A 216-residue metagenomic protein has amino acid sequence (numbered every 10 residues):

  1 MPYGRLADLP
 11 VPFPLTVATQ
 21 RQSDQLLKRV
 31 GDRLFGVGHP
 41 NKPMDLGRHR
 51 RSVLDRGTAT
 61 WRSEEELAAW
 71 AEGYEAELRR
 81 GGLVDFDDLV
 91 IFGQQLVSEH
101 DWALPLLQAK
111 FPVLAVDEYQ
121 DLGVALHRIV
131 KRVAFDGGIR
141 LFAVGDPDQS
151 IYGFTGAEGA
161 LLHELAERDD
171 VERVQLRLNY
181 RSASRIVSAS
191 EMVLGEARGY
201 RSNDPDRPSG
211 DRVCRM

Functional and structural regions predicted by a protein language model:
M1-G93: A basic/glycine-biased coupling hinge at the interface between accessory DNA-binding modules
L27, D117, I186: Residue-level signature of catalytic and energy-coupling elements of molecular machines, predominantly ATP/GTP-dependent
G82-L83, S98, Y119, G153-T155 (+1 more regions): Nucleic acid-machinery interaction/catalytic patches
V84, E99-P112, F135-G137: Short basic/glycine-enriched coil/helix segment immediately N-terminal to the Walker B
Q94-S98, V124: Short gly/ser/thr-rich secondary-structure transition/capping motifs
L107-L126, L141-A143: SF2 helicase catalytic motif II
V124, R128-R215: Conserved RecA-like helicase ATPase core segment that couples NTP binding/hydrolysis to strand translocation
